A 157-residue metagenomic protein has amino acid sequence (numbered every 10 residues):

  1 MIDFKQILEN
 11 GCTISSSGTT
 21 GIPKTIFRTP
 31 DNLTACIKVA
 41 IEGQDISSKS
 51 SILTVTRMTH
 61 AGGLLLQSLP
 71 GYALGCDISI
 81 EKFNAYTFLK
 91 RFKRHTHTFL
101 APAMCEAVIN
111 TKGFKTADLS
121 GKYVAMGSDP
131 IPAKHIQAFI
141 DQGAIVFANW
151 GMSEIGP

Functional and structural regions predicted by a protein language model:
M1-I7, I22, V124: ANL superfamily adenylate-forming
I2-F4, I41-G43, Y86-K90, K112-K115 (+1 more regions): Short, flexible, glycine/charge-rich loop motifs used to bind or transfer phosphoryl groups or to couple energy/partner
I2-S15, D45-I52: Conserved pre-ATP/AMP-binding loop-to-beta segment of ANL
L8-E9, G63-L64, I131: Residue-level preference for nonpolar/small residues embedded in alpha-helices
N10-I26: Conserved adenylation A10 loop of the ANL superfamily
G21, H60, E154-P157: Active-site proximal helix/loop that lines the substrate pocket of Rossmann-like NAD(P)-dependent oxidoreductase domains
K24-S47, S51-A107, Y123, F147: AMP-binding/adenylate-forming
H97, I109-P157: Gly/Ser/Thr-rich phosphate-binding loop
